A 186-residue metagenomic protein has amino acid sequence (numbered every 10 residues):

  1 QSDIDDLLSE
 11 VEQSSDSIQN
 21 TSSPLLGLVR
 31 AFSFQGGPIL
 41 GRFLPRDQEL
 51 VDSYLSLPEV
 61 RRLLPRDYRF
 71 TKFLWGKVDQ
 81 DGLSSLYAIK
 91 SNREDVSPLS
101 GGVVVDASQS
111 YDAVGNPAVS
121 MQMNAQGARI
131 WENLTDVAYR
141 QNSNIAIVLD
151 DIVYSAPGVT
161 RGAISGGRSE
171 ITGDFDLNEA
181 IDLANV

Functional and structural regions predicted by a protein language model:
Q1-S169: Non-transmembrane, solvent-exposed regions of membrane trafficking/translocation machinery
Q126, D176-L177: Helix N-cap motif at beta-to-alpha junctions
A180-A184: Extracytoplasmic/secreted envelope proteins and their assembly/folding machinery, especially bacterial periplasmic
